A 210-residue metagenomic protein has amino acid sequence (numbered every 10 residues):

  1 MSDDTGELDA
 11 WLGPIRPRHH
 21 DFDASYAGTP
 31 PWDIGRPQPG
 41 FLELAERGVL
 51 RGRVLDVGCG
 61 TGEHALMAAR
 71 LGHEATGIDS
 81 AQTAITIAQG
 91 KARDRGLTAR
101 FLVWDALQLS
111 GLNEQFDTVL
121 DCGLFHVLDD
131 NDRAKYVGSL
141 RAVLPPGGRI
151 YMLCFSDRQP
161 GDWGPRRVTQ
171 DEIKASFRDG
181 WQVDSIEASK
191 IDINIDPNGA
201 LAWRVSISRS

Functional and structural regions predicted by a protein language model:
S2-L55, T61-E114, L128-V143, G148-S210: Class I (Rossmann-like) S-adenosyl-L-methionine-dependent methyltransferase catalytic domain, capturing the SAM-binding
D117: Conserved acidic residues
L120: A conserved beta-strand element that flanks and buttresses the S-adenosyl-L-methionine
G123-V127: Short catalytic micro-motifs in class I SAM-dependent methyltransferases
